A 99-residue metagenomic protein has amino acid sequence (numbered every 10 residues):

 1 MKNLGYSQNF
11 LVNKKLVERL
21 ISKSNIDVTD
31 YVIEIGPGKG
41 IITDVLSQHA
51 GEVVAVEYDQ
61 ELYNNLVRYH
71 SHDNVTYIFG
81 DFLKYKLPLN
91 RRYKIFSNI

Functional and structural regions predicted by a protein language model:
M1-I99: Catalytic cores of RNA-modifying enzymes
